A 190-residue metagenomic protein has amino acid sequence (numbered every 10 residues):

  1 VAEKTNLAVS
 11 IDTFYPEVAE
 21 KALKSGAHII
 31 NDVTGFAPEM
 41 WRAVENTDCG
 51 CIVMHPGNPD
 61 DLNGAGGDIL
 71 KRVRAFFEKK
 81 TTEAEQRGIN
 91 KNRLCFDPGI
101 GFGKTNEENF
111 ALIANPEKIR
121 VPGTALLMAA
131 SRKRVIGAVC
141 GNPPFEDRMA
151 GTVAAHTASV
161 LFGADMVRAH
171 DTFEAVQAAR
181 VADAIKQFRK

Functional and structural regions predicted by a protein language model:
A2, N6-A8, P16-E17, L23-K24 (+2 more regions): Active-site-adjacent loop and "lid" segments of alpha/beta metabolic enzymes
T13: Active-site loop-to-helix "anion-binding N-cap" substructures in soluble metabolic enzymes
K80-R93: Phosphate/pyrophosphate-binding loops at sites that engage ATP/ADP/AMP, CoA/4′-phosphopantetheine, polyphosphate
I100: Active-site metal-binding loops of divalent metal-dependent hydrolases
